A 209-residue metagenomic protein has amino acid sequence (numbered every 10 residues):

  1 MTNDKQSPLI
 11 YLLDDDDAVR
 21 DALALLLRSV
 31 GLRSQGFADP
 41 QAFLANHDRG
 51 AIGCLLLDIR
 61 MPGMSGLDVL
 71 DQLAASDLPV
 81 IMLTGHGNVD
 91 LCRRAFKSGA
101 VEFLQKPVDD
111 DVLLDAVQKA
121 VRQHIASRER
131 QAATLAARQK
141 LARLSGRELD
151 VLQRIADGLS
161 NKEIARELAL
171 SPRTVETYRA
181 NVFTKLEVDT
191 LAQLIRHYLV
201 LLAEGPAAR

Functional and structural regions predicted by a protein language model:
T2-V19, L23-L27, P40, L55 (+1 more regions): Conserved acidic segment of CheY-like receiver
A42-A45, S65-L78, R94: Short amphipathic alpha-helix used as the core "switch/output" element in two-component signaling
R49-L56: Active-site beta3 strand of CheY-like receiver
I59-M61: Receiver (REC) domain active-site loop signature in two-component systems and cognate sites in sensor histidine kinases
D90, L104, V108-V117, E163 (+1 more regions): C-terminal output helix
A180-R209: Basic, Lys/Arg-enriched C-terminal extension of HTH/homeodomain DNA-binding domains
